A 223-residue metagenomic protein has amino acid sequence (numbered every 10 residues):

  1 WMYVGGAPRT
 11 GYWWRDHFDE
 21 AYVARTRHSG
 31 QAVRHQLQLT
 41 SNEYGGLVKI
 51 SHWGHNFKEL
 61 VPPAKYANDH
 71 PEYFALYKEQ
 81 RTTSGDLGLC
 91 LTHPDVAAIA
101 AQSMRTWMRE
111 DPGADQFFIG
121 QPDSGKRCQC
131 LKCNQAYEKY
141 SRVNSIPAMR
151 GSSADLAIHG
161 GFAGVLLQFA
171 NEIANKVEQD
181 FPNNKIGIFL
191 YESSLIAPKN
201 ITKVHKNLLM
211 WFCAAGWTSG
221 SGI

Functional and structural regions predicted by a protein language model:
W1-Q168, E178, G187-L190, L209-C213: Feature activates predominantly on carbohydrate-active enzymes
D111-P112, F181, I201-H205: Extracellular/periplasmic catalytic domains that process cell-envelope and extracellular macromolecules
E172-D180: Alpha-helical structural signal in soluble globular domains
G187-S219: Substrate-binding cleft/loops of secretory-pathway carbohydrate-active enzymes
S221-I223: Short conserved micro-motifs at the rims of enzyme active sites and ligand-binding pockets
